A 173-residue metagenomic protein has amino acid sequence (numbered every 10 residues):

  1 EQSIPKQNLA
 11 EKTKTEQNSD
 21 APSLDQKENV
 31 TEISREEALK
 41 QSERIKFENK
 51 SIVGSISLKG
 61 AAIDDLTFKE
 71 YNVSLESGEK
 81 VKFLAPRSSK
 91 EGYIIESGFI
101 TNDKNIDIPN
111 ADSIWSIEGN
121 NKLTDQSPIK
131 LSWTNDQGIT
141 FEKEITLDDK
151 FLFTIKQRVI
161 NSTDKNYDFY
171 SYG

Functional and structural regions predicted by a protein language model:
E1-G173: Membrane-protein biogenesis/insertion across secretory and organellar systems
